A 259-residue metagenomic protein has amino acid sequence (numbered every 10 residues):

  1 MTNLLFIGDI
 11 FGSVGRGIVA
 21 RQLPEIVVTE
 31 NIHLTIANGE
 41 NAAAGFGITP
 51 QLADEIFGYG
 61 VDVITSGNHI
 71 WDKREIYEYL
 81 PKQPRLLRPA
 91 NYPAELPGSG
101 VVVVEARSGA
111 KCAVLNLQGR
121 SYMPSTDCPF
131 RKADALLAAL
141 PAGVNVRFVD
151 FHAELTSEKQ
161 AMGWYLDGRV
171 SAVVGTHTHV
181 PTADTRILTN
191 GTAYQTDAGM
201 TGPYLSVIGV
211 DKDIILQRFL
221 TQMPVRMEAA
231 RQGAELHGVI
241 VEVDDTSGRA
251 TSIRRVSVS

Functional and structural regions predicted by a protein language model:
M1-S259: Acidic, metal/ion-coordinating pockets
